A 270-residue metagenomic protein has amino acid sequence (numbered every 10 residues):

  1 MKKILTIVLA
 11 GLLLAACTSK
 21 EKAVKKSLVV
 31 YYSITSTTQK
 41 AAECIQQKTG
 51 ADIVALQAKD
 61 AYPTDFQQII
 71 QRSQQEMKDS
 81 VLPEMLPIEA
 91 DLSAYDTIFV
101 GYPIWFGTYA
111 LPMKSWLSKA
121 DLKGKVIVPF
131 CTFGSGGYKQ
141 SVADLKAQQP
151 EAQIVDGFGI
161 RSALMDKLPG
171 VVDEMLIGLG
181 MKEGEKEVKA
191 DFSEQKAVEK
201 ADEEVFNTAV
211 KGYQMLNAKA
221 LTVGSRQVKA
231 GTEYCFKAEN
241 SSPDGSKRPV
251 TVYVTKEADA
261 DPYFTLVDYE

Functional and structural regions predicted by a protein language model:
K2-V8: Sec-dependent signal peptide recognition, specifically the positively charged N-region followed immediately by
A15-A16: C-terminal motif of bacterial Sec signal peptides marking the signal peptidase cleavage site
K20, G178-E270: N- and C-terminal low-complexity/disordered segments
K20-V100, G107-Y109, K114, S118 (+6 more regions): N-terminal beta1-alpha1-beta2 submodule of the flavodoxin-like/Rossmannoid cofactor-binding fold
Y32, S36, G107, S135-K139 (+2 more regions): Soluble non-cytosolic domains of exported or imported proteins
V100-G101, P129: Redox-cofactor binding/interface segments in oxidoreductases and associated redox assembly factors
V128-K167: Short, glycine-/small-residue-rich phosphate/pyrophosphate-handling segment
R161-E183: C-terminal helix of von Willebrand factor
